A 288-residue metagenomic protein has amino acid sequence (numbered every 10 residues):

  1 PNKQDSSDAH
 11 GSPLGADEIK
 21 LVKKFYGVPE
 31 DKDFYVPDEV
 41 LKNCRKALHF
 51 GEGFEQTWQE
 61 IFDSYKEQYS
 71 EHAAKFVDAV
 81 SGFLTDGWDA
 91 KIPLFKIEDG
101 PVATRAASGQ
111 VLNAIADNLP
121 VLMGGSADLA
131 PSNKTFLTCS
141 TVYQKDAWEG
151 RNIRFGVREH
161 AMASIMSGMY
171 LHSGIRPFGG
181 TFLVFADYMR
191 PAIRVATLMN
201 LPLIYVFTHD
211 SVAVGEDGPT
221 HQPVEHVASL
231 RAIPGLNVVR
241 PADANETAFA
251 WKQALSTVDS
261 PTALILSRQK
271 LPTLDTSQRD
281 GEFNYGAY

Functional and structural regions predicted by a protein language model:
P1-R158, G168: Conserved acidic/glycine
R154-Y288: Conserved thiamine diphosphate
